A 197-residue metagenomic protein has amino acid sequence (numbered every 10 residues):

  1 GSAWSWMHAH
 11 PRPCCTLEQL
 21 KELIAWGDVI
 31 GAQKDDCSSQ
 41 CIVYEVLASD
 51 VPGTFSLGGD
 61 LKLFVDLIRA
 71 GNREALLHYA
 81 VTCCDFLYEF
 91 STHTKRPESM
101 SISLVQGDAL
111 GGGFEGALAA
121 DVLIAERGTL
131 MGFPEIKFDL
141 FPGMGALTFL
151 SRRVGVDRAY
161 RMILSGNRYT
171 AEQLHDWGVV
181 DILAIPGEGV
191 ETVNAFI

Functional and structural regions predicted by a protein language model:
G1-V46: Conserved CoA-thioester-binding segment of acyl-CoA-metabolizing enzymes
G1-W6, H10, N167-I197: Amphipathic alpha-helical segments at domain termini/boundaries
L47, D60, G116-L118, L174: Hydrophobic/aromatic residues within transmembrane alpha-helices of multi-pass small-molecule transporters
A48-T54: Short glycine-enriched loops at secondary-structure junctions
L61-V105: An acidic, glycine-rich surface segment that forms the CoA-thioester-binding/catalytic face of crotonase-fold enzymes
F90-F138: Glycine-rich beta-to-alpha active-site loop
D121-V122, R161, I182: Well-ordered beta-strand positions
L147-D157: Hydrophobic, secondary-structure "cap" segments at the distal end of domains
